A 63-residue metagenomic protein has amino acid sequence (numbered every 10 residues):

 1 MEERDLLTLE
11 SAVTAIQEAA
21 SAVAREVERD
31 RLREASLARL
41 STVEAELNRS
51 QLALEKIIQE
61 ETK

Functional and structural regions predicted by a protein language model:
M1-V13: Short, charge/polar-rich alpha-helical segments
E18-K63: Short, charge-rich amphipathic interface segments used for partner binding and complex assembly
